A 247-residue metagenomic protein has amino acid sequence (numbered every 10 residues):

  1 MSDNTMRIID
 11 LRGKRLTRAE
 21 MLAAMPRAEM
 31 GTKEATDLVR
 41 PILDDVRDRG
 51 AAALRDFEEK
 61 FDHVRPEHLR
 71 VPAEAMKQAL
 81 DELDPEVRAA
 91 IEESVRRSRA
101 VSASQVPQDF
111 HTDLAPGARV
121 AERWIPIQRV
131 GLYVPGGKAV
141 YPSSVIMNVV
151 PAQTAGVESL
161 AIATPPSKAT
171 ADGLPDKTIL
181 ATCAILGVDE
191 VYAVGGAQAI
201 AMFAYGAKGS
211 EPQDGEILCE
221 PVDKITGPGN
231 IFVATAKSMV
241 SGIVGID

Functional and structural regions predicted by a protein language model:
S2-Q128: N-terminal Rossmann-like NAD(P)+-binding subdomain of aldehyde/semialdehyde dehydrogenases
T17, A35-I42, A53, F57 (+10 more regions): General structural feature for long, well-ordered alpha-helical segments within catalytic domains of soluble enzymes
M25-E29, L43, V134-A139, A161-A171 (+2 more regions): Flexible, glycine/proline-enriched loop segments at strand-loop-helix junctions that form or flank small-ligand binding
T112-A181: Conserved small-residue-rich beta-alpha loop and adjacent elements that most often cradle the phosphate/pyrophosphate
W124, T154, I185, E216-C219: Alpha-helix termination/capping residues and helix-transition junctions
V188-D247: Conserved NAD(P)+-binding/catalytic subdomain of aldehyde/semialdehyde dehydrogenases
